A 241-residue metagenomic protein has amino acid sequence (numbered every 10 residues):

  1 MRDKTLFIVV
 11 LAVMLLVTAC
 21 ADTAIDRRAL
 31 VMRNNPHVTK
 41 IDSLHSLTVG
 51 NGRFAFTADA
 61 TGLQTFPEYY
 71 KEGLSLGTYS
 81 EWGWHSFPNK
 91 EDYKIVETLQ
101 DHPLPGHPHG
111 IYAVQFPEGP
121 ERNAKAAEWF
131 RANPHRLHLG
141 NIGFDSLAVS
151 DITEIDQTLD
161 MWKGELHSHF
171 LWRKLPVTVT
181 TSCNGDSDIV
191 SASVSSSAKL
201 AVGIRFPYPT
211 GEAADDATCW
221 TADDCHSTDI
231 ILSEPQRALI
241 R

Functional and structural regions predicted by a protein language model:
D3-K4, L16-D26: Bacterial Sec-dependent signal peptides at the C-terminal "C-region" and cleavage site
L6-A12: Sec-dependent N-terminal signal peptides
T23-R241: Beta-sandwich/jelly-roll carbohydrate-recognition scaffolds of carbohydrate-active enzymes
